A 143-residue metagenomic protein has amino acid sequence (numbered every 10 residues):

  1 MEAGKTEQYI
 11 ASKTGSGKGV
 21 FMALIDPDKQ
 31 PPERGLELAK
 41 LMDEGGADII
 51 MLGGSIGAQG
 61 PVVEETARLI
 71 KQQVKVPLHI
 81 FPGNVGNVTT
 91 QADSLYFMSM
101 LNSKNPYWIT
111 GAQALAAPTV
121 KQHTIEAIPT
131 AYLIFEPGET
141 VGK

Functional and structural regions predicted by a protein language model:
M1-I25, L36, A117-P129: N-terminal amphipathic alpha-helix/helix-capping segment at the start of soluble metabolic enzymes
K18-G35, P82, I134-K143: Active-site mouth loops of central-metabolism enzymes
F21-I25, I50-L52, L78-I80, L95-F97 (+1 more regions): Hydrophobic faces of well-ordered beta-strands that scaffold small-molecule active sites in alpha/beta enzyme cores
D28, G54-G57, G83-V85, M100-L101 (+1 more regions): Short, ordered loop/turn segments at secondary-structure junctions
L41-M42, I70: Generic structural signal for hydrophobic
I49-E65: Glycine-rich, proline-tolerant flexible connector loops at the mouths of alpha/beta enzymes
P61-G86, L115-I128: Alpha-helix-loop-beta-strand connector modules within alpha/beta enzyme cores
N87-K143: Conserved anion-binding
